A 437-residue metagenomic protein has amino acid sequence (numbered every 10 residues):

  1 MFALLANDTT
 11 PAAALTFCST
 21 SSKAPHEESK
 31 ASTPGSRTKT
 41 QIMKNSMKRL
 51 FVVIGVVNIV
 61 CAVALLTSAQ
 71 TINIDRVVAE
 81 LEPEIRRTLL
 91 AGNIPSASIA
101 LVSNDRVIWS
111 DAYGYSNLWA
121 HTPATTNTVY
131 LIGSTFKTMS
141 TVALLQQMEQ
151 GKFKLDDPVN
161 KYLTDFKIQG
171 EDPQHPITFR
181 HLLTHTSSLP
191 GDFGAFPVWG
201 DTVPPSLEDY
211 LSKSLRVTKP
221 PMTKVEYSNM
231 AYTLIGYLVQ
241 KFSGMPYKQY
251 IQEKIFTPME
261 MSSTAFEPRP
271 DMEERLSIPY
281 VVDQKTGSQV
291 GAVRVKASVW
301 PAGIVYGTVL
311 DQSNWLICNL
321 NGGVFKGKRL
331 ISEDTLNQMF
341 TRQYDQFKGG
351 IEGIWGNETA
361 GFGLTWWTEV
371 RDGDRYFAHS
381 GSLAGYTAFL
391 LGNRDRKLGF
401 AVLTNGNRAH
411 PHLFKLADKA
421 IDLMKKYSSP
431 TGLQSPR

Functional and structural regions predicted by a protein language model:
D8-T10, S29-I42: Short alpha-helix boundary/capping segments
T10, L145-Q150, G236-K241, N314-N321: Short glycine/serine- and small hydrophobic-enriched flexible loop segments
A14, S19, A24-H26, A31: Residue-level detector of structural "landmarks"
T16, S22, T38-A124, V129-L131 (+8 more regions): N-terminal leader/targeting segments and the immediately adjacent pre-domain N-terminus
Q70-D111, Q240-E253, T257, I278 (+2 more regions): Catalytic loop of the DD-peptidase/beta-lactamase superfamily, centered on the K-T-G motif and neighboring
A91, Y115-N229, S243-M245, P270-R294: Active-site-proximal loop and beta-strand segments within enzyme catalytic domains
S110-Y113, D192-V198, Q252, F266-P270 (+1 more regions): Short, solvent-exposed loop/turn and secondary-structure capping segments
